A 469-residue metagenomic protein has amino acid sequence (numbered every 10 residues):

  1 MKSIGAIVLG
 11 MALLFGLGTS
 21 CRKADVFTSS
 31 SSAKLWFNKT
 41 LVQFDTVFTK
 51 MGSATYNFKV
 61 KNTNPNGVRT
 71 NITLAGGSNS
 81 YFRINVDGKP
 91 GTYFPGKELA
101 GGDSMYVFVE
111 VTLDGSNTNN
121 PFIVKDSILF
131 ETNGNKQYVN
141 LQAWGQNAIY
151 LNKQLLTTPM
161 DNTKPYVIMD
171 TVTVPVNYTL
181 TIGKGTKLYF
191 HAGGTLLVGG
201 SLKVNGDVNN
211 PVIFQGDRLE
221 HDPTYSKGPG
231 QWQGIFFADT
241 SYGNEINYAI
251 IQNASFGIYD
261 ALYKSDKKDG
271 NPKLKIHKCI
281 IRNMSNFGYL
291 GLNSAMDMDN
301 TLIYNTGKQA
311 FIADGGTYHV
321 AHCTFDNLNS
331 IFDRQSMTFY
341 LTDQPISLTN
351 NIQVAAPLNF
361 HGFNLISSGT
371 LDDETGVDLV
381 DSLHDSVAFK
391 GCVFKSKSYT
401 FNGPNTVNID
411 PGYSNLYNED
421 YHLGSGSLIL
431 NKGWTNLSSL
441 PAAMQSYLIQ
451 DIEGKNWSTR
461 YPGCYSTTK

Functional and structural regions predicted by a protein language model:
L17-S20: C-terminal motif of bacterial Sec signal peptides marking the signal peptidase cleavage site
R22, G115-N147: Terminal connector regions
R22-Q43, T63-E110, G115: Surface-exposed binding patches on compact interaction domains or structured appendages
T55-N62, V109, V124-E131, I235 (+2 more regions): Buried hydrophobic-core signal for structured, non-transmembrane domains
M169, P175, G183, L188-H191 (+19 more regions): Feature marks extracellular polysaccharide-active and adherence modules
L180, G230-S255: Parallel beta-helix/beta-solenoid
K278, N283, M296-H422: Predominantly extracellular beta-rich ligand-binding scaffolds that present long acidic/polar faces for carbohydrate
E419, G424-K469: Surface beta-loop-beta hairpin patches that serve as ligand-binding interfaces in beta-rich domains
